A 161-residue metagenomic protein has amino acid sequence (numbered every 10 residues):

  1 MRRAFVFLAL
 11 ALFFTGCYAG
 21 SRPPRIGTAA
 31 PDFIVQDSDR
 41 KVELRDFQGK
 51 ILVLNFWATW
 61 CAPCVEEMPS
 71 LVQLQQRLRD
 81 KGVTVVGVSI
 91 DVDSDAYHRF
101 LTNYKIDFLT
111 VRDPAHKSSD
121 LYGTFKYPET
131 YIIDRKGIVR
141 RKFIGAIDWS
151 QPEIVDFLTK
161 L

Functional and structural regions predicted by a protein language model:
M1-Q36, P152-D156, L161: N-terminal targeting signals for export/organelle localization
T28, R40-K41, I138: Residue-level signal for well-ordered, solvent-exposed loop/turn and beta-edge residues enriched in charged/polar side
D32-L52: A short beta-strand-turn-helix
K50-L52, F56-W60, K126: Short pre-active-site segment immediately N-terminal to redox-active cysteine/selenocysteine motifs in thiol-based
V53-N55, G87, I132: Hydrophobic beta-strand core positions in alpha/beta domains
F56-Q73: Conserved redox-active cysteine motifs that mediate thiol-disulfide chemistry, especially di-cysteine Cys-X(1-2)-Cys
E66, Q76-K117, T124-Y127: Conserved segment of the thioredoxin-like fold in thiol-based oxidoreductases
R99-I106, P114-F157: Thiol/disulfide oxidoreductase modules built on the thioredoxin-like
